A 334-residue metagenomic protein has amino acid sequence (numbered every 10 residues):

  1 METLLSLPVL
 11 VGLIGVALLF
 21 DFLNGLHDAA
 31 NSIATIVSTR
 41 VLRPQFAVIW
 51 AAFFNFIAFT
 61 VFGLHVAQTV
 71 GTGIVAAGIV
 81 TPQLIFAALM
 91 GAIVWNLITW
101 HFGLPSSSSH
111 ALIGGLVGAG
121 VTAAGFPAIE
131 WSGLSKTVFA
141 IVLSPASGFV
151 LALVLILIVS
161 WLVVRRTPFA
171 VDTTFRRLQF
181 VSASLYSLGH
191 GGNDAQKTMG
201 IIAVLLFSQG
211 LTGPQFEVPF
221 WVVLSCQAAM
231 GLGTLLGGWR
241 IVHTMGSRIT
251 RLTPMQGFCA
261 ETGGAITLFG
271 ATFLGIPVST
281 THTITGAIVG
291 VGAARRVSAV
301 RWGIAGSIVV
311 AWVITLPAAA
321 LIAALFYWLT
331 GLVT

Functional and structural regions predicted by a protein language model:
M1-T334: Multi-pass alpha-helical transmembrane bundle typical of ion/small-solute transporters and intramembrane aspartyl
